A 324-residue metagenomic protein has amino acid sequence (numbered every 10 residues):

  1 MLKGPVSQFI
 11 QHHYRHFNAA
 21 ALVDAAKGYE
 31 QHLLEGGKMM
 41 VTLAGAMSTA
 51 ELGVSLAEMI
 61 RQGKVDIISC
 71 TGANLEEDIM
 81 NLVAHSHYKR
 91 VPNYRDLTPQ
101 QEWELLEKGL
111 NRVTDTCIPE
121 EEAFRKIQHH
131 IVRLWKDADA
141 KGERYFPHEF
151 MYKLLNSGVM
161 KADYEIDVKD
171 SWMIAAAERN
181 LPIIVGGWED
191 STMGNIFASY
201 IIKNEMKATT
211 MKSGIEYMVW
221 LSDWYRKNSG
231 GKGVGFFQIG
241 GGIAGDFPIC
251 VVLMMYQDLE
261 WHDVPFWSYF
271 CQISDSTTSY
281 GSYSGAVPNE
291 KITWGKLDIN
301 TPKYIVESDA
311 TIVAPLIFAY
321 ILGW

Functional and structural regions predicted by a protein language model:
M1-A26, E30-L33: N-terminal glycine-rich anion-binding loop in soluble enzyme alpha/beta folds
V6, F17-A20, I243, C250 (+1 more regions): C-terminal functional extensions of proteins
A25-M39, A175-R179, D223-G233: Glycine-rich phosphate/diphosphate-binding loops that line cofactor/substrate pockets in enzymes
M39-S48, I68, I184-W188, M206-Y283: Glycine-rich anion-binding loop/nest that anchors nucleotide
E51-V54, I79-H85, N195-S199, P248-V252 (+1 more regions): Short acidic, glycine/serine/threonine-rich loops at helix termini
S55-V65, L82-N93, I201, V252-W261 (+1 more regions): A glycine- and small-aliphatic-rich helix-loop capping segment at beta-alpha/alpha-beta transitions that lines
I60-I127: A generic, well-ordered mixed alpha/beta core segment in the N-terminal half of proteins
Q101-T192: Ligand-binding beta-strand-loop-alpha-helix segment within the catalytic cores of soluble metabolic enzymes
